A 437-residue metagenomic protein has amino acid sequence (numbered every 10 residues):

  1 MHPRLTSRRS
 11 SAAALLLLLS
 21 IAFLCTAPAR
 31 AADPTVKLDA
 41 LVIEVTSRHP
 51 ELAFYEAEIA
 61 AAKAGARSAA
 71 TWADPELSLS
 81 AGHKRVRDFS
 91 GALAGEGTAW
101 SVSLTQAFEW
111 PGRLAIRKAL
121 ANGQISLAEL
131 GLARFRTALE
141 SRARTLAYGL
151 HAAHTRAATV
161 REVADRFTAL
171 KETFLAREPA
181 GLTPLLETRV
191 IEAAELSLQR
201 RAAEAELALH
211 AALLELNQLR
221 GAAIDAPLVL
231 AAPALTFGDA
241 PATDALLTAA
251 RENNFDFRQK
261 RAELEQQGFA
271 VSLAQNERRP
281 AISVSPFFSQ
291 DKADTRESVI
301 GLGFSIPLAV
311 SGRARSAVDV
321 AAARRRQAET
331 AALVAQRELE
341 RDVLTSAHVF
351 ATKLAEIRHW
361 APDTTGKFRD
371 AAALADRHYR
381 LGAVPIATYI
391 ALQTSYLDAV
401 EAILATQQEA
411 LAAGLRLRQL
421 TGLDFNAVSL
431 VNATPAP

Functional and structural regions predicted by a protein language model:
H2-P3, V36, L132-R251, S346-K353 (+3 more regions): Periplasmic alpha-helical coiled-coil/stalk elements that build and connect Gram-negative outer-membrane
P3-S7, R30-A31, A402-P437: Acidic, low-complexity, intrinsically disordered peripheral segments
A13-C25: Bacterial N-terminal signal peptides
A31-T35, S78-R113, R117, V229-A240 (+2 more regions): Small/polar, glycine/serine/threonine/aspartate-rich low-complexity segments that form flexible
D39-T46, T183, E187-T188, E192 (+3 more regions): Amphipathic alpha-helical coiled-coil scaffold segments and their short linker/junction regions
I43-A53, A60-P75, V102-L120, L130-T137 (+7 more regions): A glycine-/polar-enriched beta->alpha junction
F54-A69, F135, L139-V160, A169-E172 (+5 more regions): Amphipathic alpha-helical coiled-coil segments
K118-N122, L185-A193, I386-T394: Short, charged, amphipathic alpha-helical segments
